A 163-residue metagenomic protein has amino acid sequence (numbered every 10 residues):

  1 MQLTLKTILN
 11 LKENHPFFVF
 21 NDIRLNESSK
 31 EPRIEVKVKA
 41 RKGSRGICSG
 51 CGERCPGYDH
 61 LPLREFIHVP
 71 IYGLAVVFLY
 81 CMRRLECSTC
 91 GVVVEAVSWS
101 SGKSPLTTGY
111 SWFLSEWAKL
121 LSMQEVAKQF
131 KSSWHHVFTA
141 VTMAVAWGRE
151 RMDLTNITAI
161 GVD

Functional and structural regions predicted by a protein language model:
M1-V92, A96: Short, conserved DNA-binding cores of transcription-related domains
G52-C55, L63-V162: Short, positively charged, Gly/Tyr-enriched micro-motifs that form contact patches at catalytic or ligand/partner
